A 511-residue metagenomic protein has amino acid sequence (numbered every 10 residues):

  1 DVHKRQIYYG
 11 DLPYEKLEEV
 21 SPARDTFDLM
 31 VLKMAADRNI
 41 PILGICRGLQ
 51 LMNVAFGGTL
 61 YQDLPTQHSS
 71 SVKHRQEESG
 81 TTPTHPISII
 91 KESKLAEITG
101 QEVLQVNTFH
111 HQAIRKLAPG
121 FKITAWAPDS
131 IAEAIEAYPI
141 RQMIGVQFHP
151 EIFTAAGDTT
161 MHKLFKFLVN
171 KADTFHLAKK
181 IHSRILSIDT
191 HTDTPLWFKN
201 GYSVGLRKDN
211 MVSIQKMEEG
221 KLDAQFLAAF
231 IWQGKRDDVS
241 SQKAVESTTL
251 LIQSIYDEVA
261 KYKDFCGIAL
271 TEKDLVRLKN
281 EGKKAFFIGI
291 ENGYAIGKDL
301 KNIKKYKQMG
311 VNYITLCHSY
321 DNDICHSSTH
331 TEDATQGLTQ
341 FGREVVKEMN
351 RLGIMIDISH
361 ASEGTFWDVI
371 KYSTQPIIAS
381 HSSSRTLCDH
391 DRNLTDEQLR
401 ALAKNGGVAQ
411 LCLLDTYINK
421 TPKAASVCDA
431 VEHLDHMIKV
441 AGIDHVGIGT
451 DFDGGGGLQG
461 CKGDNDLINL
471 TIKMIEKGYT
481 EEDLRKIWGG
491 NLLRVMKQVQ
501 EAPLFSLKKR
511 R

Functional and structural regions predicted by a protein language model:
V2-H3: Short, small-residue-biased leader/transition segments that mark boundaries at the very start of proteins
S21-I40, P65-K179: Amide-donor transfer/coupling interface in amidating biosynthetic enzymes
D28, A334-L352, V369-A379, V440: Alpha-helix-loop-beta-strand connector modules within alpha/beta enzyme cores
V106-Q112, V146-P150, S187-T194, V311 (+2 more regions): Histidine-centered catalytic micro-motifs
I140, K221-L222, V311-Y313, L352-I354 (+2 more regions): Glycine-enriched alpha-helix->loop->beta-strand junction motifs that scaffold or abut catalytic
L177-D333, D389-I448, F452-R511: N-terminal hydrophobic targeting/anchoring segments and the immediately downstream early-domain regions of hydrolases
E344-V369, T395-G407: Substrate-binding cleft of carbohydrate-active enzyme catalytic domains
